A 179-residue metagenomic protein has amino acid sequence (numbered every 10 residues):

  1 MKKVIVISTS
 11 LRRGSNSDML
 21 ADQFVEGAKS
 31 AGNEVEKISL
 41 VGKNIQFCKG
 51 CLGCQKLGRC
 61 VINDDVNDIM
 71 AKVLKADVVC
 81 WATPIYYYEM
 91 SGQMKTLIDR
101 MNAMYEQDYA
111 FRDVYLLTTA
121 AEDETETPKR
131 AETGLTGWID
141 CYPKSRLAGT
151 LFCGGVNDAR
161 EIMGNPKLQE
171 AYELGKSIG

Functional and structural regions predicted by a protein language model:
M1-T83, Y88-M104, E161-G179: N-terminal beta1-alpha1-beta2 submodule of the flavodoxin-like/Rossmannoid cofactor-binding fold
I5-I7, E36-I38, Y115-T118, A148-L151: Hydrophobic/aromatic beta-strand patches that form the interior of the parallel beta-sheet core in alpha/beta enzyme
D22, V66-I69, R112-L116, E132 (+1 more regions): Residue-level signal for alpha-helical context at structural boundaries
T83, F152-G155: Residues that line or immediately flank small-molecule/substrate-binding pockets and catalytic motifs
G92-Q93, Y105-G149: Short, glycine-/small-residue-rich phosphate/pyrophosphate-handling segment
T119, G155-E161: A short acidic, helix-capping loop that chelates divalent metal ions and anchors anionic groups
L135-C153, I162, Y172, S177-G179: A charged, well-structured terminal subsegment
